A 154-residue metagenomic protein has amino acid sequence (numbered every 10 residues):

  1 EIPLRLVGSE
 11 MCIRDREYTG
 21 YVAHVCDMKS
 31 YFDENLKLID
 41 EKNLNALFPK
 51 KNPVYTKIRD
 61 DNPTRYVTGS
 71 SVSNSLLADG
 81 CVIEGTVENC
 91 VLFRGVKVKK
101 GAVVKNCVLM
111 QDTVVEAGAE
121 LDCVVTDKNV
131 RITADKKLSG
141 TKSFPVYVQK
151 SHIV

Functional and structural regions predicted by a protein language model:
E1-G8, C12-I13: Single conserved hydrophobic/aromatic residue that forms the stacking wall/gate of nucleotide- or nucleobase-binding
L4-V7, N35, V125: Residue-level recognition of well-ordered secondary-structure positions
R5-G8, G20, C26, G80 (+2 more regions): Glycine-centered flexibility sites
R14-R94, V103: Extended, small-residue-rich solenoid/repeat segments and analogous flexible loops that form exposed scaffolds
D60-V154: Structural signal for interior beta-strand "rungs" in well-ordered beta-sheet cores of soluble enzyme domains
